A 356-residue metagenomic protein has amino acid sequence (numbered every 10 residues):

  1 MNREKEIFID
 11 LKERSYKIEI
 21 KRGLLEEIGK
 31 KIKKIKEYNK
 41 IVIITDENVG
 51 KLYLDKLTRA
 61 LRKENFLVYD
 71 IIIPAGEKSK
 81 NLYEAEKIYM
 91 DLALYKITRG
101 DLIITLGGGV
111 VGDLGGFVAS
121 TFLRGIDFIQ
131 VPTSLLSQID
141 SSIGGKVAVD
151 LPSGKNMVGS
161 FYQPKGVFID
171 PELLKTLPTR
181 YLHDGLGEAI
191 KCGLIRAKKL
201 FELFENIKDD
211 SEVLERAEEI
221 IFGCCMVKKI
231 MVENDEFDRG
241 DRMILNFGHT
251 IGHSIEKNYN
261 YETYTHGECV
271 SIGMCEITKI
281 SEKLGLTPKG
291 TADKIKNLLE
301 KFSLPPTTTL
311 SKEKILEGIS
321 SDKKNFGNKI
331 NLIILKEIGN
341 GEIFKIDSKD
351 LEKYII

Functional and structural regions predicted by a protein language model:
M1-D101: ATP/NTP phosphate-donor binding region
R3-K5, G187-A189, L286-I356: C-terminal charged capping/lid subdomain of soluble metabolic enzymes
E19, F117-D209: A glycine/threonine-rich phosphate-anchoring loop and its flanking beta-alpha core in nucleotide/phosphate-binding
K21, I43, N81, P132 (+4 more regions): Residue-level signal for inorganic ion chemistry
Y89-L106, G115-Q130: Non-catalytic interfacial helical region
K96-T98, T121-F122, D150-L151, V158-Y162 (+3 more regions): Solvent-exposed alpha-helices and their adjacent loops that cap or buttress functional pockets in soluble metabolic
V110-F117, Q138, S254: Short glycine/serine/threonine-rich phosphate/pyrophosphate-binding segments that cradle anionic phosphate groups
E202-E313: Active-site segments that bind and position negatively charged phosphate/pyrophosphate groups
